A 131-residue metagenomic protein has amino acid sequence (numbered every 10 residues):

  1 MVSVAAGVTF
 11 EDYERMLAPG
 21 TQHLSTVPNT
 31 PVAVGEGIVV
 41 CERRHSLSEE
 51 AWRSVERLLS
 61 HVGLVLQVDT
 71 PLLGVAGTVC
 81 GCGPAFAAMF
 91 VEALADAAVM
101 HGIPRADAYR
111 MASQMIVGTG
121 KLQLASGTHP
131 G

Functional and structural regions predicted by a protein language model:
M1-C41, H45: Rossmann-like NAD(P)(H) cofactor-binding subdomain of soluble oxidoreductases
M16-Q22, I38-V75, A87-A125: Internal alpha-helical scaffold of NAD(P)-dependent oxidoreductase catalytic cores
T78-C80: Alpha-helical membrane segments and immediately flanking helix-loop junctions that form or couple to the substrate/ion
G127-G131: Short, intrinsically disordered, charge-balanced linker/junction segments flanking boundaries in proteins
